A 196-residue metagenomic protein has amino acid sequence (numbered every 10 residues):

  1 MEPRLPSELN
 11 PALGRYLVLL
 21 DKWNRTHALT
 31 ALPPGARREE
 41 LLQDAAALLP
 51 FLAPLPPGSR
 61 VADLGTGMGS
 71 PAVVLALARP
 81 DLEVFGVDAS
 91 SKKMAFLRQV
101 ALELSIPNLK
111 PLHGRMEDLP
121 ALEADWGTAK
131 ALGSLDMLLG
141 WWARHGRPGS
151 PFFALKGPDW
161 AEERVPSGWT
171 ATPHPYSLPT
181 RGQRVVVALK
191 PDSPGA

Functional and structural regions predicted by a protein language model:
M1-G58, A62, K92-P107: Class I SAM-dependent transferase core
D21-T26, V74-L75, M116: Short amphipathic alpha-helical segments, especially helix-boundary/capping motifs
A53-P54, A76-A78: Short, charge-rich binding segments
G65-G69: Class I SAM-dependent methyltransferase "Motif I" SAM/SAH-binding loop
S70-A72, R79-F85, A89-A196: S-adenosylmethionine
